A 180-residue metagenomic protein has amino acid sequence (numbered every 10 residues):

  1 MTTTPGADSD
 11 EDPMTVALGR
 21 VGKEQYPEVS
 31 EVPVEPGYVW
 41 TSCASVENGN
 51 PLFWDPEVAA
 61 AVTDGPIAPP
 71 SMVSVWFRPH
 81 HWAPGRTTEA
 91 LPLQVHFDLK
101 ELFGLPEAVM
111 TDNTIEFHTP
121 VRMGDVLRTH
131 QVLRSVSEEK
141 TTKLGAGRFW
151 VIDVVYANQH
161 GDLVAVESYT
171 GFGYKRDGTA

Functional and structural regions predicted by a protein language model:
T2-D112, G178-A180: Hot-dog-fold acyl-thioester-processing enzymes
T2-P27, M110-A180: HotDog/MaoC-like acyl-thioester-processing domains
